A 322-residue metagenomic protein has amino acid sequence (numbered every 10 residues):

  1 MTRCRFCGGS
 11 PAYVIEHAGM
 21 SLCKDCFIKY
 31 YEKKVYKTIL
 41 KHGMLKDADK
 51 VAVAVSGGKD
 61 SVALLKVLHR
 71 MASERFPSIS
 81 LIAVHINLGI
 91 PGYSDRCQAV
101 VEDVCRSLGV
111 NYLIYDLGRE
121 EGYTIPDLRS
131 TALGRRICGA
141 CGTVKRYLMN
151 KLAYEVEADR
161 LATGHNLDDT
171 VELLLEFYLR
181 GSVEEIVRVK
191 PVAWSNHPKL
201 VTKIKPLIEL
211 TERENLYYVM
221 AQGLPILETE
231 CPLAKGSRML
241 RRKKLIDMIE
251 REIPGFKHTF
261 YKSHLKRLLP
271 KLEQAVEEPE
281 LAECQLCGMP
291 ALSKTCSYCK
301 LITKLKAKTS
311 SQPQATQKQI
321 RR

Functional and structural regions predicted by a protein language model:
M1, Y13-H17, L269-E280, L286-A291: Short, flexible, mixed-charge glycine/proline-rich loop motifs that serve as phosphate/nucleic-acid-contacting
R3-V187, E209-Q222, C296: ATP-dependent adenylation/nucleotidyltransferase module used to activate substrates
S21-K29, T259-P270: Short, structured interface segments
C26-Y31, C299-S310: Short Cys/His-rich micro-motifs in 6-15 aa windows
L81, D168-R251, K318-R322: Catalytic subdomain that performs nucleotidyl-dependent activation
C141, Q285-K306: Cysteine-cluster motifs in flexible loop/terminal segments that predominantly coordinate metals
L245-K266: An accessory alpha-helical subdomain
K308-R322: Radical SAM enzyme core and accessory elements
